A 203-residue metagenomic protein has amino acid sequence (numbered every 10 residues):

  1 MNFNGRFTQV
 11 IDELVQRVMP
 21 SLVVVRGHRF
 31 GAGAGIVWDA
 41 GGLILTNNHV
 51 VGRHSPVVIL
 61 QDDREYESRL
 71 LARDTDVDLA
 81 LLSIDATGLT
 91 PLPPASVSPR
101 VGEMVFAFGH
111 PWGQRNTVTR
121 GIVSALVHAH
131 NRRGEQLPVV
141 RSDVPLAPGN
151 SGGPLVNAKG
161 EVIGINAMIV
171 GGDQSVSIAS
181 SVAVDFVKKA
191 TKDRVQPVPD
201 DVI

Functional and structural regions predicted by a protein language model:
M1-Q16, L22, F30, L43 (+2 more regions): N-terminal targeting leaders that route proteins to membranes or the secretory/organellar pathways
G5-E13, S21-G41, H54, R64-E67 (+3 more regions): A conserved glycine-rich beta-strand in the N-terminal activation segment of trypsin-fold
E13-L14, I36, R69-L71, I84-R115 (+2 more regions): Active-site substrate-binding loop(s) of clan PA
M19, F30, D39-L79, A86-T87: Catalytic-histidine neighborhood of serine endopeptidases, predominantly the chymotrypsin-like S1/PA family
M19-S21, A80-P93, T117-V202: Active-site region of chymotrypsin-like
V25, S55-D62, E103-G109: Short conserved beta-strand and strand-loop elements enriched in small hydrophobics with frequent Asp/Gly
H28, N47-H49, H110-P111, A167-M168: Short, surface-exposed secondary-structure boundary micro-motifs
L43, E103-M104, E161: Structural motif
